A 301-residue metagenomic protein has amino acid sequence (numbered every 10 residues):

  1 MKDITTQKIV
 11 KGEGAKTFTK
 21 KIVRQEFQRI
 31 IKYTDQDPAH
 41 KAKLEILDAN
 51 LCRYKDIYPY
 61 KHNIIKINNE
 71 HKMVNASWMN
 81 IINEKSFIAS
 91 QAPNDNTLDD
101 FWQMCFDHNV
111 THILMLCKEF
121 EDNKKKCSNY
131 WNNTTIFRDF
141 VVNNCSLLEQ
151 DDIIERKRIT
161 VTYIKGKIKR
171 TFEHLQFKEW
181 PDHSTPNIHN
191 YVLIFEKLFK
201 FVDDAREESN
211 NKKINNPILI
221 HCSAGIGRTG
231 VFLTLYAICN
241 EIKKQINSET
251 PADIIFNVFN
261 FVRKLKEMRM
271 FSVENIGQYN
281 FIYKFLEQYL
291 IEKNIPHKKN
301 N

Functional and structural regions predicted by a protein language model:
M1-N301: Cysteine-dependent phosphatase catalytic core of the protein tyrosine phosphatase
